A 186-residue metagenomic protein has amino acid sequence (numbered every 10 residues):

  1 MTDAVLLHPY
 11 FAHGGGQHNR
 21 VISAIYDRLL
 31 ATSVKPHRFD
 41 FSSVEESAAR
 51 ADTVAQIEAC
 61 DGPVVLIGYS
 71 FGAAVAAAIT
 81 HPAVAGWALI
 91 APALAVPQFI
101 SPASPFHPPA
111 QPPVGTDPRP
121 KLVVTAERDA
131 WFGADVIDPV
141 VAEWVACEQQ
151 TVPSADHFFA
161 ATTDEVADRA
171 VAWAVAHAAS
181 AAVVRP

Functional and structural regions predicted by a protein language model:
M1-S42: Short, surface-exposed "cap/lid" segments of acyl-processing enzymes
V21, S43-D61: Alpha/beta-hydrolase active-site loop
L66-A76: Gly/Ala-rich beta-loop-alpha elbow adjacent to hydrolase catalytic centers
Q98, A130-V136: Conserved alpha/beta-hydrolase "acid-adjacent" motif
T116-T125, D129: Short beta-strand/loop motif that positions the catalytic acidic residue of the alpha/beta-hydrolase fold
E127-F132, H157-F158: Acidic catalytic loop of the alpha/beta-hydrolase fold
A142-F158: Catalytic histidine neighborhood in serine/cysteine hydrolases with alpha/beta-hydrolase-type architecture
A155-A167: Catalytic histidine-centered segment of alpha/beta-hydrolase-like enzymes
